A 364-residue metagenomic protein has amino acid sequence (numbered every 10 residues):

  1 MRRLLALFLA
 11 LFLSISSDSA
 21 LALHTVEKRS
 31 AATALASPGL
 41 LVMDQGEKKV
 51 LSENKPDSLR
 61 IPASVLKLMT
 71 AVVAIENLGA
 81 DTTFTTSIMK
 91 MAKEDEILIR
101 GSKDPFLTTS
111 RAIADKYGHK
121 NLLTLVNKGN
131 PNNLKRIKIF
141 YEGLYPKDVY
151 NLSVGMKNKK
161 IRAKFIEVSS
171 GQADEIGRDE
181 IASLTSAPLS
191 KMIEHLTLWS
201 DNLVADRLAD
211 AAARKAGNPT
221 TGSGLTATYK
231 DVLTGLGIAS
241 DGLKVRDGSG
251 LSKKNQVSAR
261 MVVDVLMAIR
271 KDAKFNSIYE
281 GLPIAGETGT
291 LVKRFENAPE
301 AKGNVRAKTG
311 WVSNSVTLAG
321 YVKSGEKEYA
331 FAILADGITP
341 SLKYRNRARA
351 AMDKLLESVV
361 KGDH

Functional and structural regions predicted by a protein language model:
M1-L4: Positively charged n-region of N-terminal signal peptides that target proteins for export
L7-S16: Bacterial N-terminal signal peptides
D18-L59, L78-D81, L125-K135, G222 (+1 more regions): Beta-lactamase-like hydrolase cores
G39-M43, L51, S87, E96-S102 (+4 more regions): Soluble periplasmic/extracytoplasmic beta-strand elements of cell-envelope proteins
K48, P62-A80, L196, F331: Active-site SXXK
L51-E53, R214-H364: Small-residue-rich helix-loop
F84-Y145, V149, V154: Active-site-adjacent, His/Asp/Glu-enriched structural segments that form or flank metal-binding and acid/base networks
V126-I137, G143-S277, G281: A small/polar active-site loop signature that marks catalytic segments
